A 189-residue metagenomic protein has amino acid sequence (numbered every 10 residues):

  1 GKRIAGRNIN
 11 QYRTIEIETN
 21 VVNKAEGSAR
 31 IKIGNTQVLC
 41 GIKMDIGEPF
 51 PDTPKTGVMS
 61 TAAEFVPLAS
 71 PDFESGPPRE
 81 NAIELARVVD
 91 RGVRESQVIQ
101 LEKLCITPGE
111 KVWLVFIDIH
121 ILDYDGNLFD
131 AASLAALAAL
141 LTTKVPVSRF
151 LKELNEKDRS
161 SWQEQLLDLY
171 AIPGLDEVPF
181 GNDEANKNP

Functional and structural regions predicted by a protein language model:
G1-P189: Polyanion-binding surfaces on beta-sheet-dominated domains and ring/shell assemblies
